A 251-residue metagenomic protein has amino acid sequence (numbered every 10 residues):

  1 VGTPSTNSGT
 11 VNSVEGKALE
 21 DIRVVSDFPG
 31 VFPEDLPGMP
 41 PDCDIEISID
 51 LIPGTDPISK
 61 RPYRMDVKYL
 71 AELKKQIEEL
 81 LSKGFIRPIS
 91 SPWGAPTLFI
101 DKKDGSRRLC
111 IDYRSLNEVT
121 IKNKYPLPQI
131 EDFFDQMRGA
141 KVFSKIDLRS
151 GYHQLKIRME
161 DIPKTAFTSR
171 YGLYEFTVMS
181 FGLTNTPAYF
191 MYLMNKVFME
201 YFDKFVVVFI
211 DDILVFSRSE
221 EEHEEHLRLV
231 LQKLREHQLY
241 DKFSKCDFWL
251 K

Functional and structural regions predicted by a protein language model:
P4-K251: Retroelement reverse transcriptase polymerase core
